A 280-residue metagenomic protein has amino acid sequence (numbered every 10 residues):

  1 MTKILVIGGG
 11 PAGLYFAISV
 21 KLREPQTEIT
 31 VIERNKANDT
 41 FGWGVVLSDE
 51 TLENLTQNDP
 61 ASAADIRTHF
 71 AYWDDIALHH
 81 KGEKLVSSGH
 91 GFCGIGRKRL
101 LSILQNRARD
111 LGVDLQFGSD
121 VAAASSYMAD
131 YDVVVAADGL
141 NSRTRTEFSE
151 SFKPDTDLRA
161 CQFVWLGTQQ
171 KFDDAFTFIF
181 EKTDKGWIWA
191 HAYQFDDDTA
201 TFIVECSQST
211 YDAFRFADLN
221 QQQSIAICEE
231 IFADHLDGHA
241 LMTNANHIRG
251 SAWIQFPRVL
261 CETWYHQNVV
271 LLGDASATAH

Functional and structural regions predicted by a protein language model:
M1-L5: Extreme N-terminal starter segment of soluble prokaryotic enzymes
V6-L22, V135-A136, G250-H280: Conserved mid-domain beta->alpha element of the FAD-binding
A12, A37, N141: Conserved Rossmann-like nucleotide-cofactor binding loop
K21-G42: Glycine-rich FAD pyrophosphate-binding loop
K36-N54: Conserved N-terminal glycine-rich FAD pyrophosphate-binding loop of Rossmann-like flavoproteins
D49-W165: Conserved N-terminal helical subregion
A129-F256, L260: Conserved FAD-binding catalytic core of PHBH/FMO-like flavoproteins
